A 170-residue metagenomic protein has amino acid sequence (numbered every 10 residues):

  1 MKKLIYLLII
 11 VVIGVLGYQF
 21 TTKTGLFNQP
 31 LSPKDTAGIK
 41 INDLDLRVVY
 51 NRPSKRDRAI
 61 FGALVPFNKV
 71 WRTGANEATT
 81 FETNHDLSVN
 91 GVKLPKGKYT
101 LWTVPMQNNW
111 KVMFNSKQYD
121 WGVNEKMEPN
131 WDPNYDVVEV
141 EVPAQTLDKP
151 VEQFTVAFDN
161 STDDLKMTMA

Functional and structural regions predicted by a protein language model:
I5-Q19: Hydrophobic membrane-insertion alpha-helices, especially the h-region of bacterial N-terminal signal peptides
T21-G38: Ser/Thr/Pro/Gly-rich low-complexity linker/stalk segments immediately outside membranes or between
P30-D35, F81-T83, M106-N108, N160-L165: A short, compositionally biased
A37-P66: Short extracytoplasmic
G62-N76: Aromatic- and Gly/Pro-rich amphipathic surface segment
T73-E125: Mid-length scaffold segments of soluble, non-membrane domains
W121-D164: Surface-exposed, gly/pro-biased binding rims or lids
K166-A170: Short, exposed beta-strand-loop hairpins at the edges of beta-sheets in extracellular/periplasmic proteins
